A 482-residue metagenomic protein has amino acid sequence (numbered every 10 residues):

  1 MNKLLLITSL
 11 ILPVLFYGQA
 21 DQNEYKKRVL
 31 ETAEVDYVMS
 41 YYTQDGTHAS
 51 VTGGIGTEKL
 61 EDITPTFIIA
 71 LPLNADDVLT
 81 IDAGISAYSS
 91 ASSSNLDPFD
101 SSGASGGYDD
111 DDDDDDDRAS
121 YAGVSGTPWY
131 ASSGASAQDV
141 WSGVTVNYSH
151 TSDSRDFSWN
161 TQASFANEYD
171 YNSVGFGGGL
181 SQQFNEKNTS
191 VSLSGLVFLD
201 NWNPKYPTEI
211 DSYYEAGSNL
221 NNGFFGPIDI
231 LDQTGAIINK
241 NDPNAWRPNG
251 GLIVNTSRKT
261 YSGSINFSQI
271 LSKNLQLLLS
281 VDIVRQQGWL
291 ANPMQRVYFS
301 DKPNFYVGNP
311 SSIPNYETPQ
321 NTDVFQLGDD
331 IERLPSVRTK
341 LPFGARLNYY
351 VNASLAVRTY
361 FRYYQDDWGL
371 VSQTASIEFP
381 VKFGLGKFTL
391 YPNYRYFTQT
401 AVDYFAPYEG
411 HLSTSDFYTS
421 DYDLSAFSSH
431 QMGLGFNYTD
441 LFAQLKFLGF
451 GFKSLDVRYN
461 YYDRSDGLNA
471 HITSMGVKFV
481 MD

Functional and structural regions predicted by a protein language model:
A20-A33, L71-V78, D153-D156, N185-S190 (+6 more regions): Short loop/turn motifs that connect adjacent beta-strands in outer-membrane beta-barrel proteins
Y37-M39, I81-A83, T161, V191-G195 (+5 more regions): Membrane-embedded beta-strand positions of outer-membrane beta-barrel proteins
M39-D45, I85-S89, A163-Y169, Q182-F184 (+9 more regions): Transmembrane beta-strands of outer-membrane beta-barrel pores
Y41-T64, G250: Surface-exposed strand-loop-strand hairpins of Gram-negative outer-membrane beta-barrel proteins
T47-G53, S93-P98, Y171-G179, P204-D211 (+4 more regions): Outer-membrane beta-barrel translocator domains and adjoining extracellular loop/strand segments of Gram-negative
H48-A49, G84-V144, S190-K273, Y391-A443 (+1 more regions): Outer-membrane beta-barrel translocator/channel fold
F67-L71, V144-H150, G178-Q182, G263-Q269 (+6 more regions): Residues on the lipid-exposed face of transmembrane beta-strands in outer-membrane beta-barrel proteins
S120-S125, S132, V284, W289-V337 (+4 more regions): Outer membrane beta-barrel transmembrane domains
